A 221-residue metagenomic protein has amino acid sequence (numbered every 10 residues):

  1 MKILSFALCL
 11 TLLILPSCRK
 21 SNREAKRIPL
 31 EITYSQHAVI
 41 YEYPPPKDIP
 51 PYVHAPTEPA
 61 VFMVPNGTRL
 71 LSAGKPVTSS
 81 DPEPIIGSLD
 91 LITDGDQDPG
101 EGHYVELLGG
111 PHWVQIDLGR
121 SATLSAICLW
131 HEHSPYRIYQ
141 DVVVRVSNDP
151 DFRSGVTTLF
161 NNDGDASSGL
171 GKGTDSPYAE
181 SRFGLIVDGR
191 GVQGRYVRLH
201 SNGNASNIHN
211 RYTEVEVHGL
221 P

Functional and structural regions predicted by a protein language model:
M1-L4: Positively charged n-region of N-terminal signal peptides that target proteins for export
A7-L13: Bacterial N-terminal signal peptides
L15-S17: C-terminal motif of bacterial Sec signal peptides marking the signal peptidase cleavage site
S21-T68: N-terminal pre-domain segments of enzymes
N22-E42, S80, E106-H112, S134-P221: Trp- and acidic/polar-enriched beta-sheet ligand-binding modules for extracellular glycan and matrix recognition
A60-D96: Predominantly extracellular/luminal regions of secreted and cell-surface proteins, especially disulfide-bonded
V77, T123-S134, L199: A short beta-strand element within beta-rich, extracytoplasmic domains of secreted/secretory-pathway proteins
P111, G119-A126, G194-R195: Extended extracellular/luminal ectodomain segments enriched in beta-structured repeat modules
